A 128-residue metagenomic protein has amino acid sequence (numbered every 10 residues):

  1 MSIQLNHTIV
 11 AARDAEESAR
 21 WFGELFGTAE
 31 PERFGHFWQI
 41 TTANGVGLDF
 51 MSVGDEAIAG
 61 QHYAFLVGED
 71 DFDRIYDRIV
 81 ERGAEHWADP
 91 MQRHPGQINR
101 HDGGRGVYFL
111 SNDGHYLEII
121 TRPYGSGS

Functional and structural regions predicted by a protein language model:
M1-E16, Y63, R122-S128: N-terminal beta-strand motif that seeds the catalytic metal site of vicinal oxygen chelate
S2, I9-L48, S52-G54: Core segments of cupin and vicinal oxygen chelate
H7-I9, Q39, H62-A64, G106-Y108: Short aromatic/hydrophobic contact patches that present stacked aromatics for nucleic-acid/ligand binding
A15, A64-Y116, Y124: Vicinal oxygen chelate
N44-G47, E56-A57, G68-D73: Short, charged/polar surface micro-motifs in flexible loops or helix N-caps
L48-M51, Y108, L117-I120: Conserved beta-strand in the GNAT
S52-A57, P123-G125: A short, sequence-level motif marking secondary-structure junctions
